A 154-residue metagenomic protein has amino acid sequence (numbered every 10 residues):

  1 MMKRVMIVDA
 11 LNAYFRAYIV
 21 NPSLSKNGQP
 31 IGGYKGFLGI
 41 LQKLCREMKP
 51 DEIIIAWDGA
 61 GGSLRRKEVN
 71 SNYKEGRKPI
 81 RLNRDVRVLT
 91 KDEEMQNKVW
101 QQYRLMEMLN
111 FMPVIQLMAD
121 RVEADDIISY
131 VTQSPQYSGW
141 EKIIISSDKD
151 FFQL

Functional and structural regions predicted by a protein language model:
M2-I143, F151-L154: Noncatalytic, basic helical substrate-engagement surface that gates or grips nucleic-acid strands
